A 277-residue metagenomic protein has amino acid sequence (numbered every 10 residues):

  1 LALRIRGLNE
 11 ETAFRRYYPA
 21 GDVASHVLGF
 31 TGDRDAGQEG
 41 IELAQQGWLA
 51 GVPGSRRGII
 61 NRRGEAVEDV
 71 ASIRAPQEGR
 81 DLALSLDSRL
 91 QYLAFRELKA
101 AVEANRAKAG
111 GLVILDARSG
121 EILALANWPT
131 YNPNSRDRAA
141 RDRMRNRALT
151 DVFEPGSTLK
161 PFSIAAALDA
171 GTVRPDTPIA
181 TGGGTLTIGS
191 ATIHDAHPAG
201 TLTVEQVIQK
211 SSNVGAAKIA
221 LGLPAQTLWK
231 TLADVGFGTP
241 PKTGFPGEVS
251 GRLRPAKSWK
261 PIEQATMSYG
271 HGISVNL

Functional and structural regions predicted by a protein language model:
L1-G79: Small/polar-residue-rich segments within soluble enzyme cores
A2, V67-G110: Conserved, well-ordered alpha-helix/loop/beta-strand core segments that scaffold catalytic motifs
I5, D35, L90, L98-S119 (+2 more regions): Flexible, solvent-exposed loop/hinge segments and secondary-structure transition points
T12-F14, T31, L86-L90, L98 (+2 more regions): A mature extracytoplasmic/lumenal domain signature
P53, R106-A109, A180: Short, small/polar residue-rich loop motifs at catalytic or cofactor-binding pockets
N61-I73, L86, L112, D116-S157 (+1 more regions): Beta-lactam-recognizing serine transpeptidase/beta-lactamase-like catalytic domain environment
